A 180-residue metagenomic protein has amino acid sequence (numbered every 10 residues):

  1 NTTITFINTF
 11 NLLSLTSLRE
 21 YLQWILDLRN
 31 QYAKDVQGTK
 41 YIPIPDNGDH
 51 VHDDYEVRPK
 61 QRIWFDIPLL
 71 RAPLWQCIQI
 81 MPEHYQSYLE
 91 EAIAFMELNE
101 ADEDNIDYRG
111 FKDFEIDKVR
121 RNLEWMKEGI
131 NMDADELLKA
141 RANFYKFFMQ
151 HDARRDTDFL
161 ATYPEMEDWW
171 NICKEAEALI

Functional and structural regions predicted by a protein language model:
N1-I180: Radical SAM enzyme [4Fe-4S]-AdoMet core and its adjacent flexible, acidic and glycine-rich loops/tails across
